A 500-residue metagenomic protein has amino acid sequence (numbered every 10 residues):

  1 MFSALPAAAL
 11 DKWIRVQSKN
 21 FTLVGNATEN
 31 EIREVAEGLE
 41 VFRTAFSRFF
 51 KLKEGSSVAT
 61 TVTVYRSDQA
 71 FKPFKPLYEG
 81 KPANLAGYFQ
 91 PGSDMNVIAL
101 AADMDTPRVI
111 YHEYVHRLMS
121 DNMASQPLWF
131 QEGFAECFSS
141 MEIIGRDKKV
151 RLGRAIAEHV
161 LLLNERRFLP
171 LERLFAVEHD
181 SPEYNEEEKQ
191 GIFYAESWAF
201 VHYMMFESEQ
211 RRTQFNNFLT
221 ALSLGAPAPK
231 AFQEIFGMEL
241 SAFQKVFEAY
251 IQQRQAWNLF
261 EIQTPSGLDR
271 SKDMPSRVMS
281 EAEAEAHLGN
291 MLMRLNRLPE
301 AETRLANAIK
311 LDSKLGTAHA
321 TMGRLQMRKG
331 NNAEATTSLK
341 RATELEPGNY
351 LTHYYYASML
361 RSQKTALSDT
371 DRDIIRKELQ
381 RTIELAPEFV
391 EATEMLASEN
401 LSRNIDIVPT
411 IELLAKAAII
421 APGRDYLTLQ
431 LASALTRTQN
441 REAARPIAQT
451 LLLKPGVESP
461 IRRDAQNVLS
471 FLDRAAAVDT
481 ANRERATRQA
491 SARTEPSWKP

Functional and structural regions predicted by a protein language model:
I14, K75-A99, N122-S271, E283: Acidic/His/Gly-enriched intrinsically disordered linker/tail segments that often contain short helix/coil "MoRF-like"
N20, V62, R108-D121, E132-E136 (+1 more regions): Active-site recognition of the HExxH zinc-binding catalytic motif
T28-T63, D68-A70, Y111: Zn2+-dependent metallopeptidase catalytic core
E142, G330, A357, S362-D369 (+4 more regions): Short coil/turn linking the two alpha-helices of tandem helical-hairpin repeats
E188, L224-K364, R381, E388 (+2 more regions): Beta/coil-rich, acidic/histidine-enriched accessory regions frequently appended to metallopeptidases
L311, L345, L385, I419-I420 (+2 more regions): Structural marker of alpha-solenoid helical repeat scaffolds
I374-K377, T436-S459, S470: TPR/TPR-like (Sel1-like) alpha-helical repeat modules
